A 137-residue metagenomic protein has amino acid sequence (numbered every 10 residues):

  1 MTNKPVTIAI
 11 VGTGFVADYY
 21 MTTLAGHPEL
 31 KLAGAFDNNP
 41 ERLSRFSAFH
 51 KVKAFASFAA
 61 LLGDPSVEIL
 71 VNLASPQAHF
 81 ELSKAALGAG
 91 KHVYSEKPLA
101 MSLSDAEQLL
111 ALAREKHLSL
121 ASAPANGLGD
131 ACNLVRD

Functional and structural regions predicted by a protein language model:
M1-F49: N-terminal Rossmann-like dinucleotide-binding module
V16, Y20, A54, H79 (+3 more regions): Conserved donor sugar-nucleotide recognition element shared by glycan-biosynthetic enzymes
L30, E68, K91, L118-S119: Short, well-ordered coil/turn segments that N-cap beta-strands
A33, F55, A121: General small-molecule cofactor/ligand-binding pocket signal
V52-L110: Beta-loop-alpha module in the N-terminal Rossmann-like domain of NAD(P)-dependent dehydrogenases, especially those
A100-D137: A contiguous active-site-proximal alpha/beta segment in oxidoreductase catalytic domains
